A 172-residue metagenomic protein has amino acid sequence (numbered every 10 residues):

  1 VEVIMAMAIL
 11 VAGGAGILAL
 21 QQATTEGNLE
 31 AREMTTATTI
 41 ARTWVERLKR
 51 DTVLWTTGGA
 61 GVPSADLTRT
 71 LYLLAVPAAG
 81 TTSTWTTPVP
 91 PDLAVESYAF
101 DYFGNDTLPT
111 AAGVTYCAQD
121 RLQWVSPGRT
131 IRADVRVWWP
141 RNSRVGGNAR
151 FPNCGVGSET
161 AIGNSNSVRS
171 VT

Functional and structural regions predicted by a protein language model:
V1-R42: Aliphatic-rich helix starts adjacent to a transmembrane/signal segment
T35-T172: Low-complexity, Gly/Pro-rich coil/beta segments used as flexible assembly/activation regions
